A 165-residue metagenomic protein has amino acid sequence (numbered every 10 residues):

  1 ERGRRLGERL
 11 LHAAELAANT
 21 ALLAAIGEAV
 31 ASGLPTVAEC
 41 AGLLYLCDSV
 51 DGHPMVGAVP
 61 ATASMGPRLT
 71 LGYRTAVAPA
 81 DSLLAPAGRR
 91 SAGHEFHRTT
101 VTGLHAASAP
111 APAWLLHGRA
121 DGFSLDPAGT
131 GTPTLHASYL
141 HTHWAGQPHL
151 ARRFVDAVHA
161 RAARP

Functional and structural regions predicted by a protein language model:
E1-L11: Short, compositionally biased segments
G3-R4, A38, Y45, A92-E95 (+1 more regions): Structured core elements
R9-L84: Cysteine-nucleophile active-site neighborhood
S64-P165: Amide-donor transfer/coupling interface in amidating biosynthetic enzymes
